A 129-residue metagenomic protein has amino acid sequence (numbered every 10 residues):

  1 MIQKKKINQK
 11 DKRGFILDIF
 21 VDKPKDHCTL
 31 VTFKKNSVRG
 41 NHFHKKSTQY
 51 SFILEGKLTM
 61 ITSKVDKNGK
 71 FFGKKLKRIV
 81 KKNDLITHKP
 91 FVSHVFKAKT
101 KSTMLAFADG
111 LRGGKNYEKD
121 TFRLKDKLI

Functional and structural regions predicted by a protein language model:
M1-D26, K77: A short, N-terminal "cap"/entry segment at the start of jelly-roll beta-barrel domains of the cupin/DSBH fold
T29-S47, V80: Conserved short histidine dyad/triad with adjacent acidic residue
F33-N36, K82-N83, K89-F91, K99-K101: Tight coil/turn sites that cap or link beta-strands
N41, M60-I61, H88, S93-K99 (+1 more regions): Short beta-strand His + acidic residue motifs that chelate non-heme Fe in jelly-roll/DSBH and cupin folds
H42, T48-I53, R78, V95-F96: His/acidic/aromatic-lined binding-pocket segments of jelly-roll/cupin-type domains and related regulatory beta-sandwich
K46-N68: Glycine- and acidic-residue-biased ligand/ion/polar-headgroup-sensing regions
V65-P90: Short acidic-glycine-tyrosine-enriched beta hairpin
K70, V95, K99-I129: Double-stranded beta-helix
